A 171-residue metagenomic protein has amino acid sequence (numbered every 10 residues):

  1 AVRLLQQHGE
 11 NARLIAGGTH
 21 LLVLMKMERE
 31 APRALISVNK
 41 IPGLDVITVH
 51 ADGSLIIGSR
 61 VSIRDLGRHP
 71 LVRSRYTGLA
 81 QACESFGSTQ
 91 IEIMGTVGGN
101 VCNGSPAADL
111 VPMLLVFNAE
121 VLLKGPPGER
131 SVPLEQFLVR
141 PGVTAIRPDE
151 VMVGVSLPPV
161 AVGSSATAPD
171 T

Functional and structural regions predicted by a protein language model:
V2-T171: C-terminal structural segment of proteins
